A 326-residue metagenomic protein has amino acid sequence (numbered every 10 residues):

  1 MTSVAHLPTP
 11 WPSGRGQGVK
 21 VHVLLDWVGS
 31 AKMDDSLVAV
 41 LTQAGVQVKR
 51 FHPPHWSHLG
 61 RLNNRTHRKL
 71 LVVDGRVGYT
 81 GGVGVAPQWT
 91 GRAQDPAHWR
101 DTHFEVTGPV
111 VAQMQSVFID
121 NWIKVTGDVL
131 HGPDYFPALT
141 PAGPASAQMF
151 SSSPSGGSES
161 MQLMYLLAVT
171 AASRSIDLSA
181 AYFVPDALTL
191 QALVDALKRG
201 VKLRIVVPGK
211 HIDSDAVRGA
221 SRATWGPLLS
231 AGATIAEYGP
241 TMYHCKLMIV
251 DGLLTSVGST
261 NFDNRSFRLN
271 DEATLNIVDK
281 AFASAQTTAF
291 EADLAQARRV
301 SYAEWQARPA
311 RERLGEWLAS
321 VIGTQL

Functional and structural regions predicted by a protein language model:
M1-L326: Charged, low-complexity intrinsically disordered terminal segments
